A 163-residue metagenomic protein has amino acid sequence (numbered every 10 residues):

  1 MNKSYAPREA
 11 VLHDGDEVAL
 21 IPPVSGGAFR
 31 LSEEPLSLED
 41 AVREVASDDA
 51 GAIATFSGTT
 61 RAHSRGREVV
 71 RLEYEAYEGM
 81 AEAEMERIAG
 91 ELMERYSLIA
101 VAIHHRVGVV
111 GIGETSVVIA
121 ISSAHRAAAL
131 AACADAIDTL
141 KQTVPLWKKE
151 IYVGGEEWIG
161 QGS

Functional and structural regions predicted by a protein language model:
M1-A6, H13-S116, S122-A134, D138-S163: N-terminal, polar/charged subdomain of small-to-medium soluble alpha/beta proteins
